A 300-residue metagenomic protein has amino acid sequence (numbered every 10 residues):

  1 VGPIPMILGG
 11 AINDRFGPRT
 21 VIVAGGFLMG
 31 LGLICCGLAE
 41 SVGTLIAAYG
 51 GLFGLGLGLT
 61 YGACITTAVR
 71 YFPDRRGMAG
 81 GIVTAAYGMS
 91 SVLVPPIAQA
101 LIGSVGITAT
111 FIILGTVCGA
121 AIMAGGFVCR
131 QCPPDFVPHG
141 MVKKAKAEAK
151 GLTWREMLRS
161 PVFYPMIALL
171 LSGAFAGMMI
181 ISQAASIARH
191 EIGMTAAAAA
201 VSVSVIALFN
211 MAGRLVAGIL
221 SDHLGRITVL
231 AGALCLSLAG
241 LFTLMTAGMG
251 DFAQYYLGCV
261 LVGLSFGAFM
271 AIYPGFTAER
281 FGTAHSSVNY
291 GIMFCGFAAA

Functional and structural regions predicted by a protein language model:
P5-P18, R214-G225: Helix-to-loop junctions at the C-terminal end of transmembrane segments in multipass secondary transporters
G17, L38-E40, P73, G193 (+2 more regions): Helix-breaking motifs and short loop linkers at transmembrane-helix boundaries and internal kinks in secondary membrane
F27-E40, L236-M249: C-terminal ends and interior cores of transmembrane alpha-helices in multi-pass membrane transporters/permeases
G32, G43-L59, L171, Q254-A268: Hydrophobic core of transmembrane alpha-helices in multi-pass small-molecule transporters, especially MFS/SLC-type
G50, G58-F72, A79-G80, A268-F281: Intracellular juxtamembrane helix-capping segments at the cytosolic ends of symmetry-related transmembrane helices
I82, S91, F266, R280-A300: A late C-terminal transmembrane helix in Major Facilitator Superfamily
A86-P134: Helix-loop-helix hairpin linking two adjacent transmembrane segments in secondary transporters
R155-I219: Extracytoplasmic gate region of multi-pass secondary transporters
